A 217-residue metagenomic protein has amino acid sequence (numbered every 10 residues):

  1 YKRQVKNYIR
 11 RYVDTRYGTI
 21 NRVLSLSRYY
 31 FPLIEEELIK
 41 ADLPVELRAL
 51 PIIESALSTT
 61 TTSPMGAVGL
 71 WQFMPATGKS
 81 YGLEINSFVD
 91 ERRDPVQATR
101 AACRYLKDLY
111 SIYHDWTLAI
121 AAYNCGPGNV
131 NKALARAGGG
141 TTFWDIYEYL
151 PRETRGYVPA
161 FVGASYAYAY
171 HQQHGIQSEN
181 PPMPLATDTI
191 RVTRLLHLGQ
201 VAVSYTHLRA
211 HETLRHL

Functional and structural regions predicted by a protein language model:
Y1, T206-H216: Conserved small/polar residues in nucleotide/adenosyl-binding loops
K2-D42, L47: An acidic, Gly/Ser/Thr/Pro-rich helix-cap/linker signature
Y8-R22, L57-A67, Q72-H114, L134-P151: Substrate-binding clefts and substrate-entry loops adjacent to catalytic sites of polymer-processing enzymes acting on
V23, Y30, I34, E46-A49 (+7 more regions): Stable alpha-helical elements in mature extracytoplasmic
D42-E46, E84, D115-W116, G126 (+1 more regions): Helix N-cap / loop-to-helix initiation motif
L43-T60, A119-G126, S165, L217: Short, functionally critical alpha-helical segments immediately adjacent to catalytic or ligand/cofactor-binding
E148-I190: Primarily N-terminal secretory
E179-L208: Primarily a LysM-type cell-wall glycan-binding module
